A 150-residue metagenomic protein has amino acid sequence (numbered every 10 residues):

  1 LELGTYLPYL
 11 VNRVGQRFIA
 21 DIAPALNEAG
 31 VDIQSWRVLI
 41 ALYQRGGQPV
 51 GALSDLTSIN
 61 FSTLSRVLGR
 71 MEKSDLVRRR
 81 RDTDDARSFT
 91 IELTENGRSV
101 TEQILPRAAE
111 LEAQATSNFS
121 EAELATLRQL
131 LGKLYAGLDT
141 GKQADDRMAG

Functional and structural regions predicted by a protein language model:
L1-A29, L93, G150: N-terminal leader segment of winged-helix/HTH proteins
G15, I40-Q44, L105: Short, locally clustered residues in the helix-turn-helix/winged-helix DNA-binding domain
R17, D21, R37-I40, S99: Pre-recognition alpha-helix immediately N-terminal to the DNA-recognition helix within helix-turn-helix or winged-helix
I19, G69-A136: Charged, amphipathic alpha-helical coiled-coil/dimerization segments
A29-S35, T63, T94, F119-S120: Short helix-coil-helix linker/hinge
R45-P49: Short capping segments at the starts of secondary-structure elements
V50-G51, S62, G69, F89: Residues within helix-turn-helix
S54: The alpha-helix within a helix-turn-helix
